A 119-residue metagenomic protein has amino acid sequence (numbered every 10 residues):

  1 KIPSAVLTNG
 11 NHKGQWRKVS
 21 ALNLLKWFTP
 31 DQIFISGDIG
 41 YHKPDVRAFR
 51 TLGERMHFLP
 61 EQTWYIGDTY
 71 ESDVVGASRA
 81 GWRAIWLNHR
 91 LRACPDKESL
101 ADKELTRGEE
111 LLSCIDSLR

Functional and structural regions predicted by a protein language model:
K1-A5: Short, acidic loop-to-helix structural element flanking the phosphoryl-transfer center in phosphate-processing enzymes
L7-R119: Asp-based, Mg2+/Mn2+-dependent phosphohydrolase catalytic module
